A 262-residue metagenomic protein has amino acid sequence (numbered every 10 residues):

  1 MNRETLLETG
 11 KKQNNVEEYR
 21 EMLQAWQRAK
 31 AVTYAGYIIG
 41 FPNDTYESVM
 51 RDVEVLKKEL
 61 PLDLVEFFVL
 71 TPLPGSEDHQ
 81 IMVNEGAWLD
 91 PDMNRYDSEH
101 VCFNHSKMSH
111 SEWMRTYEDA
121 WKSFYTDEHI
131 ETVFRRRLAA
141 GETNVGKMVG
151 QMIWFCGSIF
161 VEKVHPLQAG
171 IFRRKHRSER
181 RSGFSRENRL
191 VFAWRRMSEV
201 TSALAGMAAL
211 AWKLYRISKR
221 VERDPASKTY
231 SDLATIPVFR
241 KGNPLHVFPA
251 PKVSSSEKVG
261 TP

Functional and structural regions predicted by a protein language model:
M1-G150, I171-R174, E222-P262: A structural motif corresponding to the C-terminal lobe/cap of the Radical SAM core domain
W154-P262: Short linear elements at protein peripheries
